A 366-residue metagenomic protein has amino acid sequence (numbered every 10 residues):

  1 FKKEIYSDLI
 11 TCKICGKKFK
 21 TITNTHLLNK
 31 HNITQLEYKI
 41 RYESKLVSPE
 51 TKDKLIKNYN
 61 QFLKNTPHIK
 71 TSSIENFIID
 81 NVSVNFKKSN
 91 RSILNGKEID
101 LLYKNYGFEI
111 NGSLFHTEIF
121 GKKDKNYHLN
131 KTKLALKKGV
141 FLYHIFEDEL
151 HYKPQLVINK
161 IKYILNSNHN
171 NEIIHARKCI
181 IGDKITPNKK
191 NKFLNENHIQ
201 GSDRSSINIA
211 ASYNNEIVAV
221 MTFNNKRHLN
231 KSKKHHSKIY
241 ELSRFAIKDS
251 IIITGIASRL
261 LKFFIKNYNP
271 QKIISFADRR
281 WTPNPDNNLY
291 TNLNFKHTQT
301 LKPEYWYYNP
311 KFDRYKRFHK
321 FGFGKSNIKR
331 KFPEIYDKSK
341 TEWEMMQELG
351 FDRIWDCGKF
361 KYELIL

Functional and structural regions predicted by a protein language model:
F1-D8, K13-L28, T34-Q35, K39-S205 (+3 more regions): Nucleic-acid endo/exonuclease domains
S7-L9, S237-I239, K359: A generic structural signal for beta-strand entry/edge sites
V82-R91, K296-T300, G350-I354: Short secondary-structure junctions
E98, S206-N208, C357-K361: Short hydrophobic/aromatic beta-strand or adjacent loop that forms the aromatic wall/cage of a ligand/substrate-binding
L101-N105, A211-N214, L364-L366: Active-site beta-strand termini and strand-to-loop segments that position acidic
I180, S205, A219-G350: Acyl-donor binding region in acyl/amide transferases
L194, S206-F223: Conserved beta-hairpin
M346-L349, R353-L366: Charged phosphate-binding loop/patch that engages nucleotide di/tri-phosphates or the phosphate backbone of nucleic
